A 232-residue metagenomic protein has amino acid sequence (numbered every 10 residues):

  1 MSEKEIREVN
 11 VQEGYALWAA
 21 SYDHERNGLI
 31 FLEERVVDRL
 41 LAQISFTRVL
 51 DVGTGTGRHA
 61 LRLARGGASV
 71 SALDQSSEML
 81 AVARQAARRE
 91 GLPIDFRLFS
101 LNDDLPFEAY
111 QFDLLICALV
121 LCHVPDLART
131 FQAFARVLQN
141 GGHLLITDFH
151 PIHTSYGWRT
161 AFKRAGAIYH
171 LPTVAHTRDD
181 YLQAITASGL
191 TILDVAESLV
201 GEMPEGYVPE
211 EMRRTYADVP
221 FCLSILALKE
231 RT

Functional and structural regions predicted by a protein language model:
M1-I44, R58, R62, M79-V82 (+3 more regions): Conserved class I S-adenosyl-L-methionine
R48-V52, T56-D103: Class I SAM-dependent methyltransferase SAM/SAH-binding core
L105-L114: A short acidic, Gly/Pro-enriched loop at the edge of an enzyme's catalytic core that lines a small-molecule cofactor
L114-D126: A short SAM/SAH-binding and catalytic strip from SAM-dependent methyltransferases
A128-N140: A short glycine-rich, Lys/Arg-flanked "PGG" loop and its adjoining helix->strand segment in the class I
H143-P172: Conserved class I S-adenosyl-L-methionine
T173-A196: Short alpha-helix
T191-R231: Conserved Class I S-adenosyl-L-methionine
